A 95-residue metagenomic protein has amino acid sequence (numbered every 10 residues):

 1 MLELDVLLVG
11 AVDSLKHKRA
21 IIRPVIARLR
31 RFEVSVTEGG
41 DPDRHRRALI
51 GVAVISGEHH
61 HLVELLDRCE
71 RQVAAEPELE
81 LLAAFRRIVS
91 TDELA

Functional and structural regions predicted by a protein language model:
M1-V6, G51-V52: Active-site-flanking beta-strand signature of metal-NTP-handling nucleotidyl enzymes and homologous cyclase-like
V12-A20, H59-V63: Ordered, soluble secondary-structure elements with a strong preference for glycine-centered loop motifs and nearby
K16-S35: Short amphipathic alpha-helix segments
F32, A48, E80: Residue-level signal for beta-strand positions within conserved beta-sheet cores that form or flank
V36-E58: Short, charge-patterned binding micro-sites
S56-A95: C-terminal structural segments of small proteins and small subunits
